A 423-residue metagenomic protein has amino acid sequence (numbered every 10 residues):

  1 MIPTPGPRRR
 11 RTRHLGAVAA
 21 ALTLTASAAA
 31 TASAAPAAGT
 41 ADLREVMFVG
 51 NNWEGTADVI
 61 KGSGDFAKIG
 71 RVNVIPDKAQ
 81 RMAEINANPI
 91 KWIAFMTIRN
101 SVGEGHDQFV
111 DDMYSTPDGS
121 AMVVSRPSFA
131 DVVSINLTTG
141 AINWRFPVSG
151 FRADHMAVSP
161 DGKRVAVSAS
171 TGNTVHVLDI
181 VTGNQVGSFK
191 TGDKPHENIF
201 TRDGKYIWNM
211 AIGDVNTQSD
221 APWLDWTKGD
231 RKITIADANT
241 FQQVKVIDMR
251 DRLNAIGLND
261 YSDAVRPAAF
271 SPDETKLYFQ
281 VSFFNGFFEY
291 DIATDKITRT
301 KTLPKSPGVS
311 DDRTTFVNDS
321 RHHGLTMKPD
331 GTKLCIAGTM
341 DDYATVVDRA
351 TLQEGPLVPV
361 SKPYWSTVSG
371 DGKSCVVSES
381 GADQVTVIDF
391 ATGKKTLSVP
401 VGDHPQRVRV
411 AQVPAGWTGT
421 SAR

Functional and structural regions predicted by a protein language model:
M1-P7, N259, A391: Helix-centric, low-specificity signal for extended rod-like, repetitive segments
I2-A34: Secretory targeting and sorting signals
A34-R423: Predominantly soluble domains enriched in secretory-pathway, periplasmic, or organellar proteins
